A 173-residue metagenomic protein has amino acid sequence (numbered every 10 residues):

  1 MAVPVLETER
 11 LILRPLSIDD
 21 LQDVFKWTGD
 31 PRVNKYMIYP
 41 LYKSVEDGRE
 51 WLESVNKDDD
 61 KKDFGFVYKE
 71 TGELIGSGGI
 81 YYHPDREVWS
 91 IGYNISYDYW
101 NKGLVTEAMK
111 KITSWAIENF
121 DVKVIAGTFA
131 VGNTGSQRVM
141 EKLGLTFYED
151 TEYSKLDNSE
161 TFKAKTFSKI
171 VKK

Functional and structural regions predicted by a protein language model:
M1-R32, D63, V67-K173: Acyl-donor (CoA/ACP) binding surface of acyl/acetyltransferases
R32-E53: Conserved GNAT-fold acetyl-CoA-binding loop/helix
K43-E46, V55-K57, K69, S96-Y97: Juxtamembrane/interface motifs at transmembrane-helix termini
E53-G65: A short helix-loop-beta-strand connector motif used in the catalytic cores of GNAT acetyltransferases and, in some
